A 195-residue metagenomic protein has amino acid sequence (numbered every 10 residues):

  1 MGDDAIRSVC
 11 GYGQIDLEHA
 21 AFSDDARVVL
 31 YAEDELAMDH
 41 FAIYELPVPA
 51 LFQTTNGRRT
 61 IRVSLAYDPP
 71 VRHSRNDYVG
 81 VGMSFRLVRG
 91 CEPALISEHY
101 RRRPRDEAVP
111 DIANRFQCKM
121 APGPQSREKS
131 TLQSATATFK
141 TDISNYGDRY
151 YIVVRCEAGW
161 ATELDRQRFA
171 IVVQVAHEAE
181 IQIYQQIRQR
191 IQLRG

Functional and structural regions predicted by a protein language model:
M1-D4: Hydrolase catalytic cores
S8-L95: Secreted peptidase-domain scaffold signal
V9, H19, V28, S97 (+5 more regions): Generic intrinsically disordered, low-complexity segments enriched for polar/acidic and small residues
Y44-A50, A135-D142: Exposed aromatic-hydrophobic patches
T60-E128, R168-Q174: Extended low-complexity, serine/threonine- and proline-enriched intrinsically disordered segments
V79-P93, T138-G195: C-terminal edge strands of extracellular/lumenal beta-sandwich accessory domains
A113-T136, S144-A158: Long, low-complexity, intrinsically disordered terminal regions
